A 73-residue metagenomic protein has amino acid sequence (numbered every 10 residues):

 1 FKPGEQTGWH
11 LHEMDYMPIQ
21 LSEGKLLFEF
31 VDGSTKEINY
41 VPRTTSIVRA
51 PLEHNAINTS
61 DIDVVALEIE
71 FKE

Functional and structural regions predicted by a protein language model:
F1-W9, D15-P18, I69: A short glycine-rich, His/Asp/Glu-containing loop-to-beta-strand
K2-Q6, R43, P51: Tight coil/turn sites that cap or link beta-strands
T7-W9, L27-F28, E53-S60: Short beta-strand His + acidic residue motifs that chelate non-heme Fe in jelly-roll/DSBH and cupin folds
L11-H12, N39-Y40, T59-D61: Extracellular/periplasmic catalytic domains that process cell-envelope and extracellular macromolecules
E13-D32: Glycine- and acidic-residue-biased ligand/ion/polar-headgroup-sensing regions
M17-Q20, T45-V48, A66-L67: Active-site scaffold segments
D32-A50: Short acidic-glycine-tyrosine-enriched beta hairpin
P51-K72: Ligand-binding loop in jelly-roll beta-barrel domains
